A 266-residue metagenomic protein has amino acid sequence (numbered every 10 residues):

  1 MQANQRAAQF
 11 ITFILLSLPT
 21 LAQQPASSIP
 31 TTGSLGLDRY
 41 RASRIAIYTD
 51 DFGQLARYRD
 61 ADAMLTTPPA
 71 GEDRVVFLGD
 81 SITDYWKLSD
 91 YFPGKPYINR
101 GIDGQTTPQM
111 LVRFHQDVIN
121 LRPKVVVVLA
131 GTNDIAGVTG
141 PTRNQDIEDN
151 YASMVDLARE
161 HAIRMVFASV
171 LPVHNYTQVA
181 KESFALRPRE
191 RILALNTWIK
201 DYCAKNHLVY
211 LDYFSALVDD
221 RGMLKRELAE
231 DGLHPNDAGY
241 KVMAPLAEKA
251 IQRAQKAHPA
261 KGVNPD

Functional and structural regions predicted by a protein language model:
M1-V76, L88, F184, Q252-D266: N-terminal secretory targeting modules
Q5, D90-P96, L111-D266: Alpha-helical cap/lid subdomain in secreted, periplasmic, or secretory-pathway luminal O-acyl-processing enzymes
S17-L21, T107, N196: A generic alpha-helix preference that emphasizes hydrophobic side chains
T32, T49, S81-D84, L88 (+2 more regions): Membrane-targeting and insertion segments and their boundary/processing signals
R39, S43-F52, G94-P108, A136-T142 (+1 more regions): Acidic/histidine-rich helix-loop elements that form or flank divalent-metal/phosphate-binding sites at the catalytic
E72-L88, D103-T106: Catalytic nucleophile-elbow at a beta strand-turn-alpha helix junction centered on a G-D-S/GDSL motif, marking
L78, R100, L211-Y213: Hydrophobic residues at beta-strand termini and immediately following loops that shape nucleotide-binding pockets
